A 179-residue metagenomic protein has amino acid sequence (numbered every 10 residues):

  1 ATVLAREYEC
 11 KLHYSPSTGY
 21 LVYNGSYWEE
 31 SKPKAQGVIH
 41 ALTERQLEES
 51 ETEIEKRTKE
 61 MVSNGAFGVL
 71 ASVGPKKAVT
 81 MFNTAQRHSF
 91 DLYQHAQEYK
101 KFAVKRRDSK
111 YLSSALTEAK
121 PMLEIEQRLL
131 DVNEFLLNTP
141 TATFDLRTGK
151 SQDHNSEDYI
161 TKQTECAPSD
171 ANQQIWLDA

Functional and structural regions predicted by a protein language model:
A1-C166, N172-Q173: Intein modules and their embedded homing endonuclease domains
